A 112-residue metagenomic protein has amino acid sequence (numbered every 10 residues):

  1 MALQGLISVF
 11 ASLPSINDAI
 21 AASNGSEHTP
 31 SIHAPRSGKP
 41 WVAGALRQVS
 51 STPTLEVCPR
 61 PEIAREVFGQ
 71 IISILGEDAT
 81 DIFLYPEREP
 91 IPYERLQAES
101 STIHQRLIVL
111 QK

Functional and structural regions predicted by a protein language model:
M1-K112: ASCE RecA-like P-loop NTPase motor cores that couple ATP hydrolysis to mechanical translocation on nucleic acids
